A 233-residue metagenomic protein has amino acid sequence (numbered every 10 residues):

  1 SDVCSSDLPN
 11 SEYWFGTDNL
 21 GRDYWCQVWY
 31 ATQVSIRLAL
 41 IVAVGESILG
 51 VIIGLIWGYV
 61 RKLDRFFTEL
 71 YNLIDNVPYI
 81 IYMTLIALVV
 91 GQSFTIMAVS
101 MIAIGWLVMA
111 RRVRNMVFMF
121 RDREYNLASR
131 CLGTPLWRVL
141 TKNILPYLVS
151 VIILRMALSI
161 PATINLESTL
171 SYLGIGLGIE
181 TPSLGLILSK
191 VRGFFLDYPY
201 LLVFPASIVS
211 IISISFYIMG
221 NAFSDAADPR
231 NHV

Functional and structural regions predicted by a protein language model:
S1-S5: Short, small-residue-biased leader/transition segments that mark boundaries at the very start of proteins
W14, D18, G58-Y59, L63-F120: Generic hydrophobic transmembrane alpha-helix motif, especially the helices
R22-R37, K62-D64, T68, R121-D122 (+1 more regions): Amphipathic cytosolic juxtamembrane alpha-helices at the membrane-cytosol interface of multi-pass membrane transporters
Y24-Y59, I212: Transmembrane alpha-helix signature in integral membrane proteins
V42-A43, V51, L88, Q92-K142 (+1 more regions): Membrane-cytosol interface at the C-terminal ends of specific transmembrane alpha-helices in multi-pass membrane
I48-I52, V60, N76-Y82, S93-F94 (+3 more regions): Transmembrane alpha-helices and adjacent helix-loop boundaries
R61, F94, A103-I104, S150 (+2 more regions): C-terminal transmembrane helix and the adjacent membrane-cytosol boundary/short C-terminal tail of inner/organellar
A87-V90, V117, N165-I208: Glycine-rich helix-loop "coupling/hinge" segments at transmembrane-helix boundaries in multipass transporters
